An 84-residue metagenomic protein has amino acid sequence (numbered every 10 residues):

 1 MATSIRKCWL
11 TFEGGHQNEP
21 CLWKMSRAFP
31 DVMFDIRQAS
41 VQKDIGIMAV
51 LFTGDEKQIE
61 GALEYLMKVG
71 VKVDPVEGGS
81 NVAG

Functional and structural regions predicted by a protein language model:
M1-G84: Long, contiguous binding/interaction regions
